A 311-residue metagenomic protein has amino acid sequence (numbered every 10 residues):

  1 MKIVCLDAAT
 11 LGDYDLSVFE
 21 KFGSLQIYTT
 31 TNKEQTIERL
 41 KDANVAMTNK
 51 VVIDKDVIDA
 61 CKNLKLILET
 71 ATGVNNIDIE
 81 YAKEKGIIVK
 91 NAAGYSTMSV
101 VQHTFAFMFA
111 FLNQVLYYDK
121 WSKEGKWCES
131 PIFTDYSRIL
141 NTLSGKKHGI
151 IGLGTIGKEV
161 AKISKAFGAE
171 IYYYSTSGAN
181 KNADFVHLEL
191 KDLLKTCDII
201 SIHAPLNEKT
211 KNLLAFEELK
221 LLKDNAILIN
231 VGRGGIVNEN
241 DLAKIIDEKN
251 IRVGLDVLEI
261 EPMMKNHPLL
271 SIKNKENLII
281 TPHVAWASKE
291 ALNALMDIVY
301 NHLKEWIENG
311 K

Functional and structural regions predicted by a protein language model:
M1-A43: N-terminal glycine-/charge-rich "phosphate-binding" loop or analogous flexible N-terminal tail
V18, T134-D224: Rossmann-like dinucleotide/phosphate-binding beta-alpha-beta segment
T29, T70-A71, I87-M98, S175: Short beta->alpha connector loops at strand-helix junctions that form conserved, small/polar/Pro-enriched
A43, C61, T196-C197, N225: An anion/phosphate-binding loop that grips the pyrophosphate of nucleotide cofactors and donors
V52-L64, K209-L228: Rossmann-fold NAD(P) dinucleotide-binding segment
A93-K147: Phosphate-binding beta-alpha-beta segment of Rossmann-like dinucleotide-binding domains, i.e., the NAD(P)
N225-I227, V231-K311: Rossmann-like dinucleotide-binding domain for NAD(H)/NADP(H)
